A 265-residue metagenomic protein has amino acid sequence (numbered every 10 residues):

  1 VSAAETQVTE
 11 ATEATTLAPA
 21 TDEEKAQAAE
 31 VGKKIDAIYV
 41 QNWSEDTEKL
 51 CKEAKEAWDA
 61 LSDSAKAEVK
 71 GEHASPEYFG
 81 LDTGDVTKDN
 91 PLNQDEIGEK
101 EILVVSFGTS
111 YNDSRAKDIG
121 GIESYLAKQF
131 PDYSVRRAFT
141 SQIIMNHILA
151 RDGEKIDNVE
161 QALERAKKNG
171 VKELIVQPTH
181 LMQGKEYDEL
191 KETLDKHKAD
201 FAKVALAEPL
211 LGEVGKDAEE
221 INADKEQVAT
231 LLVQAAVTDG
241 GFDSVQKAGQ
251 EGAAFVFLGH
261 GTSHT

Functional and structural regions predicted by a protein language model:
A4, L17, H73-T265: Active-site-proximal alpha-helix that buttresses catalytic centers in soluble enzyme cores
A4-Q7, E13-G80: Beta-rich interaction/scaffold domains
